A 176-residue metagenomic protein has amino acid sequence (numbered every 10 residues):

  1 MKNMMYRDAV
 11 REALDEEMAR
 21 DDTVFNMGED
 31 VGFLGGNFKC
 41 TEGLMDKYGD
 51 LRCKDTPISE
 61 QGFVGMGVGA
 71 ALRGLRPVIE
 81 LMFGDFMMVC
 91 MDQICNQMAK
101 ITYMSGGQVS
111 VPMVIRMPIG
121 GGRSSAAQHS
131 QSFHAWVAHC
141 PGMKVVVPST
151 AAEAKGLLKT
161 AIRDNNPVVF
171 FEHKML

Functional and structural regions predicted by a protein language model:
M1-L176: Thiamine diphosphate
